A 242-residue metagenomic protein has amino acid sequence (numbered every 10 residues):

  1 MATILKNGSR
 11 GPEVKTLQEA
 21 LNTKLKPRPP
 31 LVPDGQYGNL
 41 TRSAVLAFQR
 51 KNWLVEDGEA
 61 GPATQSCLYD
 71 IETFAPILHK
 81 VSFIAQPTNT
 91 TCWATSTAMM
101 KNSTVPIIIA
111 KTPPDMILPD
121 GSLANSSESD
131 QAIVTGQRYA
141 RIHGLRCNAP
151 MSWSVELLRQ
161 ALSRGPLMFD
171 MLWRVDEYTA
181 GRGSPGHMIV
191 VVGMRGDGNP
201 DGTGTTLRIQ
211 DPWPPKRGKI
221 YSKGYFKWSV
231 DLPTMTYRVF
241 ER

Functional and structural regions predicted by a protein language model:
A2-S9, P30-P33, L54-V55, L78-N89 (+2 more regions): Second-shell loop/turn segments in exported
I4-D70: Short acidic, glycine/serine/threonine-rich helix-capping segments at coil-helix boundaries
G8-K15, G35-L40, G58-P62, F83-T95 (+2 more regions): Soluble non-cytosolic domains of exported or imported proteins
E19-K26, L46-W53, Y69-F74, T97-P106 (+2 more regions): Sec-exported extracytoplasmic/periplasmic mature domains
V45, C92, V191: Terminal peptide-recognition signature
R50, P62-D130, W173, G202-G204 (+2 more regions): Active-site-adjacent structural segments surrounding the nucleophilic cysteine of cysteine proteases and isopeptidases
K111-R242: Conserved active-site-adjacent core of cysteine acyl-enzyme catalytic domains
